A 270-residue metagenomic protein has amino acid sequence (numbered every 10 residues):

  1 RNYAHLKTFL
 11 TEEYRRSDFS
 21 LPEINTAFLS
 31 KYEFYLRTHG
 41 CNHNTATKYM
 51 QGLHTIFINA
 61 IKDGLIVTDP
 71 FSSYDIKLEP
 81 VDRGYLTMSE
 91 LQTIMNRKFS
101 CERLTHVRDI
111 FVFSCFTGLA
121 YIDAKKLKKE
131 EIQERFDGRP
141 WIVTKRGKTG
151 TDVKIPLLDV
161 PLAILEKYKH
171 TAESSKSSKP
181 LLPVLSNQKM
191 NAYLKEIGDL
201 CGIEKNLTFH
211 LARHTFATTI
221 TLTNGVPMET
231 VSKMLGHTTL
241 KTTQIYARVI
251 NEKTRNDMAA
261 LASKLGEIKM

Functional and structural regions predicted by a protein language model:
H5-E12, F19, T38-S72, I122: N-terminal DNA-binding recognition helix of tyrosine site-specific recombinases/integrases
I24, K48, H106-V107, V184-Q188 (+1 more regions): Short basic/aromatic active-site micro-motif
H43, T47-Y49, K62, I66-Y121 (+2 more regions): Basic, Lys/Arg- and aromatic-enriched nucleic-acid-binding interface segment
P80, G147-E166, S175-E196: C-terminal catalytic core of Y-nucleophile DNA break-rejoin enzymes
Y85, R146-G150, N187, L235-A260: Catalytic-site neighborhood detector that most strongly recognizes the C-terminal catalytic loop/helix of tyrosine
V112, F116, I122-D123, E196 (+2 more regions): C-terminal catalytic core of tyrosine-transesterase DNA break-rejoin enzymes
E131-G138, E204-K205, G225-I245, E252 (+2 more regions): Short, polar N-cap/turn motifs at the start of nucleic acid-interacting alpha helices
T171-K176, L261-M270: C-terminal secondary-structure termini that scaffold catalytic or DNA-interacting sites
